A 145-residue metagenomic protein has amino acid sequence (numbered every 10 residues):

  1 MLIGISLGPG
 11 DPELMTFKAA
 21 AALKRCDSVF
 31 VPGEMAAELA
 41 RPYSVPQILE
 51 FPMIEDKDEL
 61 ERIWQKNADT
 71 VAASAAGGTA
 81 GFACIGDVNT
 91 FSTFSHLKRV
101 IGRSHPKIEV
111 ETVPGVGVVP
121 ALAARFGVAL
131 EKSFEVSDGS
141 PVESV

Functional and structural regions predicted by a protein language model:
M1-E13, F17-E109, P141-S144: Class I S-adenosyl-L-methionine
D11-P12, V88, V113, G127 (+1 more regions): Generic secondary-structure boundary/loop-capping signal
T16-F17, T93, V118, V128 (+2 more regions): Generic structural "secondary-structure junction" signal
I85, A123-V145: Internal, active-site/partner-interface "lid" segment
R99-A123, S133-S137: Short, acidic/small-residue loops that bind anionic groups at enzyme active sites
